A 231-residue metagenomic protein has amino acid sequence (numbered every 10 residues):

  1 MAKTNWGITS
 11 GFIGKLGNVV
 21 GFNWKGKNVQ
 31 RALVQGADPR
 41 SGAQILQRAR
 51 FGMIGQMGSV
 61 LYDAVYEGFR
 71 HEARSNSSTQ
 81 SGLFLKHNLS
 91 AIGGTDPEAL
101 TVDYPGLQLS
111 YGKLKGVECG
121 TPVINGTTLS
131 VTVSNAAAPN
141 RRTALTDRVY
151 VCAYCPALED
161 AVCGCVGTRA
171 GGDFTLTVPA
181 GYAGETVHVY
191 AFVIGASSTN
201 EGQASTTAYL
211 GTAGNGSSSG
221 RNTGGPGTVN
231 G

Functional and structural regions predicted by a protein language model:
M1-V117: Long, polar/Ser/Thr-enriched low-complexity segments that form simple helices or flexible linkers at protein ends
A73-G231: Charged linear interaction tracts used for macromolecular binding and regulation
